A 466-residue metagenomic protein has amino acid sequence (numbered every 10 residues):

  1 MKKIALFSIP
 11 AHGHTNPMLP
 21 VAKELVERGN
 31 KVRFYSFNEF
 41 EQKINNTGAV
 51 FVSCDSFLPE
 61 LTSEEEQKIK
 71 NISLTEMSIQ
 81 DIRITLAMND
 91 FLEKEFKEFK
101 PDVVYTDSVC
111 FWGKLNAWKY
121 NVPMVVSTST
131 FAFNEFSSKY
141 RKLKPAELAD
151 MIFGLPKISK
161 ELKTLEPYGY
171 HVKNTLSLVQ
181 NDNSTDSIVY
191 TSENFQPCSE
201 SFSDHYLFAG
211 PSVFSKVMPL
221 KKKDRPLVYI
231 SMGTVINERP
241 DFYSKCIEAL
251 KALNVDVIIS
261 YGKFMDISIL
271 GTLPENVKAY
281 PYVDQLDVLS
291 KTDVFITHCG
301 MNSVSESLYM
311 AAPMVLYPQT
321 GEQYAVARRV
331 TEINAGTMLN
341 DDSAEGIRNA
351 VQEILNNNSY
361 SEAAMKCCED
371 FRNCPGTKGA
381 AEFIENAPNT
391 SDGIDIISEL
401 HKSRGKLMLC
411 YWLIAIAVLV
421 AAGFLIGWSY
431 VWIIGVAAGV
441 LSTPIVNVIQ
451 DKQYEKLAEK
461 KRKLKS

Functional and structural regions predicted by a protein language model:
M1-H12, V21: Nucleotide-activated donor-dependent transferases that construct or modify glycoconjugates
K2, E27-N30, F37-N46, V50-L227 (+1 more regions): Nucleotide-sugar-dependent glycosyltransferase catalytic domains
T15-V26, E39-F40: Short amphipathic alpha-helix
A22, V104-T106, Y282-R328: A donor-sugar binding/catalytic signature common to diverse glycosyltransferases and related nucleotide-sugar
R225, M265-Y282: Nucleotide-activated donor-binding/catalytic signature segment of Leloir-type glycosyltransferases, i.e., the conserved
G321-A350: Change "using UDP/GDP/dTDP sugars" to "using nucleotide sugars
G346-L407, L413: C-terminal amphipathic helix plus adjacent low-complexity, charged tail appended to glycosyltransferase catalytic
G439-E459: Membrane-helix interfacial anchor on the cytosolic side
